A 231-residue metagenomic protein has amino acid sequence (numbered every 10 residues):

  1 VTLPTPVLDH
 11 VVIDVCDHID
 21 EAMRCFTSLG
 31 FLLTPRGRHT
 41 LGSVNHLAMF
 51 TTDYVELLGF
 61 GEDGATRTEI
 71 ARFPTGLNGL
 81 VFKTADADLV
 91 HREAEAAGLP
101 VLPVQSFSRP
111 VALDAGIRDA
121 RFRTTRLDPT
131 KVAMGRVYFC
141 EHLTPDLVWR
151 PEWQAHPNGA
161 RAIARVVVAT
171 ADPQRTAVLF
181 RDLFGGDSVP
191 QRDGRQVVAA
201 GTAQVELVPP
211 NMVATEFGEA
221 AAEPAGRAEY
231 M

Functional and structural regions predicted by a protein language model:
V1-D9, I13-T34, F50-S106, L113-M231: Glyoxalase I/VOC metalloenzyme domain signal
T40-V44: Short acidic/glycine-enriched loop/turn segments that link adjacent beta-strands
